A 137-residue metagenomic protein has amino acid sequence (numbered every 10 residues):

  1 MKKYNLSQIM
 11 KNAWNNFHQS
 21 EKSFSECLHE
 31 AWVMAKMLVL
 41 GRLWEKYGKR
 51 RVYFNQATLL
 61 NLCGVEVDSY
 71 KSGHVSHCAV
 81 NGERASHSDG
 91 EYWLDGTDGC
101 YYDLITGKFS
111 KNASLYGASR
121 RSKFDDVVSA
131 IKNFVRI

Functional and structural regions predicted by a protein language model:
M1-I137: Charged, low-complexity intrinsically disordered segments and flexible loops
